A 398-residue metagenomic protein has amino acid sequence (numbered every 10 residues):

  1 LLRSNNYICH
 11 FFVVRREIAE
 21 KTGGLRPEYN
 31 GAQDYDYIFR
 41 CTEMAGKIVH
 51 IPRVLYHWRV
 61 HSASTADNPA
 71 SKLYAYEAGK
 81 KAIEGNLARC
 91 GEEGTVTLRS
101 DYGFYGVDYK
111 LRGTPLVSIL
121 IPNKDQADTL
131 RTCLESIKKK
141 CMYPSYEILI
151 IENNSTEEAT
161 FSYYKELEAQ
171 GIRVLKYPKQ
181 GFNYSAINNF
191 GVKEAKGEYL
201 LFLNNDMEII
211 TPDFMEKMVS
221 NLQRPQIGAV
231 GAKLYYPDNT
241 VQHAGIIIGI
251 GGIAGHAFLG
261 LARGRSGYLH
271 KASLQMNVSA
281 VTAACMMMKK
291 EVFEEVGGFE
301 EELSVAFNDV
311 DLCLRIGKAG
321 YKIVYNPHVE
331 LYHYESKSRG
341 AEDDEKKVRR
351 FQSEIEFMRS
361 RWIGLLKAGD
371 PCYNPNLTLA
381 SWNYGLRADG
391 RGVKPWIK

Functional and structural regions predicted by a protein language model:
L1-V13, E17-K21, N30, N183-A186 (+3 more regions): A recurrent flexible, glycine/aromatic-enriched loop bordering the glycosyltransferase active site that acts as
I8, V13, S71-T114, G228 (+4 more regions): C-terminal, non-catalytic tails of nucleotide-sugar-dependent glycosyltransferases
I18-K21, E28-V54, I83, F214-M218 (+2 more regions): A short, conserved alpha-helix in the catalytic core of glycosyltransferases
D36, P115-L120, E147, D311: Cell-envelope/extracellular polymer assembly enzymes that use nucleotide-activated donors
E135-S145: Short, acidic, metal-binding catalytic loop of nucleotide-sugar glycosyltransferases
I150-Y163, E208: A conserved acidic beta->alpha catalytic loop
L200: Short aromatic/hydrophobic "clamp" motif used to bind/position activated sugar donors
M207-I253: Conserved donor NDP-sugar-binding/catalytic core segment of glycosyltransferases
